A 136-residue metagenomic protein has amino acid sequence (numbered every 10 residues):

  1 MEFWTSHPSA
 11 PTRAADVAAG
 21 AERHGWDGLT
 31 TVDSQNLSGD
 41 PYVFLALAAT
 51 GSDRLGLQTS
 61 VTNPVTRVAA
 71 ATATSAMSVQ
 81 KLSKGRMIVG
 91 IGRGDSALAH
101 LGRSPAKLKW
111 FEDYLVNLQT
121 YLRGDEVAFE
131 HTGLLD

Functional and structural regions predicted by a protein language model:
M1-T59: N-terminal beta1-alpha1-beta2 module of alpha/beta enzyme domains
W4, T62, L101-S104: Active-site oxyanion-binding pockets that recognize sulfate/phosphate
H7-S9, Q35-N36, N63-V65, R93-A97: Active-site-proximal loop/turn and secondary-structure-junction residues that shape catalytic pockets, frequently
P11-A14, A69, L108: Residues at or immediately preceding the N-termini of alpha-helices
R23-H24, N36, R67-V68, L122-D125: A short linear-motif detector with a strong N-terminal bias
T31, V61, V89-R93: Long, contiguous hydrophobic alpha-helical segments, chiefly transmembrane helices and signal peptides
Q58-A71: Structural motif corresponding to the early beta-alpha repeats
A71-D136: Internal, glycine-rich beta/alpha segment that forms the wall or movable "lid" of small-molecule/cofactor binding
